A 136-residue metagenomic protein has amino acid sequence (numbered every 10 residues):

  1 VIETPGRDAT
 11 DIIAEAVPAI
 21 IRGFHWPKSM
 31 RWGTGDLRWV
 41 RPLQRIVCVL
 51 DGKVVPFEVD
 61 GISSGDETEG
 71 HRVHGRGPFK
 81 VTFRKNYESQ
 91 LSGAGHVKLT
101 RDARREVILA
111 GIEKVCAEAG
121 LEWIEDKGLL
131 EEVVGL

Functional and structural regions predicted by a protein language model:
V1-L136: Long, basic N-terminal domains or extensions that often function in RNA/ssDNA interaction or organelle/cellular
